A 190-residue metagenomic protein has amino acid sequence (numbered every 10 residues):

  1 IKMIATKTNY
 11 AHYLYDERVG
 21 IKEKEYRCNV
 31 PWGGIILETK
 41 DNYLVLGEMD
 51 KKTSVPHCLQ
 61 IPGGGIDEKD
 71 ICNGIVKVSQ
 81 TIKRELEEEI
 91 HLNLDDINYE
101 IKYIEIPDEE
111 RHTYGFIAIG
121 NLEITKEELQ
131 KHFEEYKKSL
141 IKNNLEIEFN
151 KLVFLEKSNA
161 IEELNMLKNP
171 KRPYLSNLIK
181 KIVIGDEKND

Functional and structural regions predicted by a protein language model:
I1-I61, G65-R84, H91-D190: N-terminal leader/linker segments that precede catalytic domains of diphosphate-processing enzymes
